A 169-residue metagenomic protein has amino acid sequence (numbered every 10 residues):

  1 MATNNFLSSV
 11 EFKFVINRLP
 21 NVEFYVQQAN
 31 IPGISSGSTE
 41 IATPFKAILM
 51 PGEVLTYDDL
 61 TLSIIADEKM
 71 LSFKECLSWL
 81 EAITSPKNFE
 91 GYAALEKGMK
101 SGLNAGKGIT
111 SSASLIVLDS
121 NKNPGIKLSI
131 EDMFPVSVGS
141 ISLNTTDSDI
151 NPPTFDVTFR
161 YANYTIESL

Functional and structural regions predicted by a protein language model:
M1-L169: Glycine-rich, low-complexity intrinsically disordered segments
